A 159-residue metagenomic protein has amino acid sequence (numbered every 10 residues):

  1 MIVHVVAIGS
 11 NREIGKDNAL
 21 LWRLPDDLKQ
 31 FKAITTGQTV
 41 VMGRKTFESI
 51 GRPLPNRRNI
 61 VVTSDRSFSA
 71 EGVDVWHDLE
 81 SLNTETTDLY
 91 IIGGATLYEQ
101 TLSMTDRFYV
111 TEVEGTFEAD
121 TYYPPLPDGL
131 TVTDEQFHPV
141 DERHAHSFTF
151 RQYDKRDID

Functional and structural regions predicted by a protein language model:
V5-T39, R44-D159: Flexible, gly/pro- and Lys/Arg-enriched active-site loops
